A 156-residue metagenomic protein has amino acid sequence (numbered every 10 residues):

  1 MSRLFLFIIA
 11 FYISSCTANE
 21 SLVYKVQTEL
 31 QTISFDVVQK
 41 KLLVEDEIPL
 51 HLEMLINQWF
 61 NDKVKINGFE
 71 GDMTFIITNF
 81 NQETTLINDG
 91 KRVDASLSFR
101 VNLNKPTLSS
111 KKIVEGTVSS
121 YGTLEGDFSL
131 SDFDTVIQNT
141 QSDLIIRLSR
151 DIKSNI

Functional and structural regions predicted by a protein language model:
L4-I13: Sec-dependent N-terminal signal peptides
F5-L6, K65, D89-K91: Generic marker of residues within folded, mature protein domains
C16-Q58: A structural "domain/chain start" motif
E45-L86: Surface-exposed acidic loop/strand-edge motifs in secreted or periplasmic proteins that form small linear binding
L52-I66, V136-I156: Short, well-ordered alpha-helical segments
E70-E115, Y121-G126: Surface-exposed short loop/turn segments
S110-R147: Short secondary-structure boundary motifs at beta->alpha junctions and helix caps
